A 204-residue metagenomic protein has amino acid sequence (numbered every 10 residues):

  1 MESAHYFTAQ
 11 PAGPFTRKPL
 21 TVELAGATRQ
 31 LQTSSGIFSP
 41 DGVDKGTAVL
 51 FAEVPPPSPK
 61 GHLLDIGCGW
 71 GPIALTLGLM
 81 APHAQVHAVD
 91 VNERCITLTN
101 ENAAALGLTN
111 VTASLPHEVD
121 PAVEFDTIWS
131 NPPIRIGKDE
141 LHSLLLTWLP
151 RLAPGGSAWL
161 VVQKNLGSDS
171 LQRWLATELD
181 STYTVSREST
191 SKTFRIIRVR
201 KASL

Functional and structural regions predicted by a protein language model:
M1-A25, G36, P40: N-terminal auxiliary segments of SAM/dcSAM-dependent transferases
T33-A52: Conserved SAM-binding loop and adjacent beta-strand
G46-S130: Conserved SAM/SAH cofactor-binding pocket of Class I
D90-E93, E140, Q163: Short beta->alpha hinge that forms the Motif I/post-I loop of the SAM-binding pocket
H142-P154: A short glycine-rich, Lys/Arg-flanked "PGG" loop and its adjoining helix->strand segment in the class I
G155-V162: Conserved beta-strand signature within the Rossmann-like core of class I S-adenosyl-L-methionine
Q163-D180: Conserved class I S-adenosyl-L-methionine
S189-L204: Core SAM-dependent methyltransferase catalytic element
